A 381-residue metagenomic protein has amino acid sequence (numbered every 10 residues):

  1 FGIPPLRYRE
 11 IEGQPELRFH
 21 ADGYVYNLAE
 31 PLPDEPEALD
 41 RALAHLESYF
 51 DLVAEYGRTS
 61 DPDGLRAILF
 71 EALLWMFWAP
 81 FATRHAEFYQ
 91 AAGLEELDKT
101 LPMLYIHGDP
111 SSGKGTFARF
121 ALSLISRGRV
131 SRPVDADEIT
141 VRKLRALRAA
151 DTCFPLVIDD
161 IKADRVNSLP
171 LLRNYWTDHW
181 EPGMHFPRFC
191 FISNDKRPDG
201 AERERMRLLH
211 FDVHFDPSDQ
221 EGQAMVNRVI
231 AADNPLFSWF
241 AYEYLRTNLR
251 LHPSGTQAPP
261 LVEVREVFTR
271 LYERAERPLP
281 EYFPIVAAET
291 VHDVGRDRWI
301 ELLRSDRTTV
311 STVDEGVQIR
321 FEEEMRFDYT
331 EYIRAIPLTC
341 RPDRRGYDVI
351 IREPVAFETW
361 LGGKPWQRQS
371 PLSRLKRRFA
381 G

Functional and structural regions predicted by a protein language model:
F1-R66, T83, L251-G381: Extended, charged/polar low-complexity intrinsically disordered regions
Y24-R127: P-loop NTPase catalytic core of nucleic-acid-dependent motor ATPases
L97, S111-S112, L147, F215-S218 (+4 more regions): Conserved C-terminal RecA-like helicase domain
I106-D109, P133-D137, I158-I161, F191-N194: Short His-Asn-centered micro-motif
P110-G113, I161-N167, D195-P198, F215: Short acidic, S/G/P-rich loop/turn micro-motifs used as interaction or catalytic elements
A121-T152, L169: Short glycine-rich substrate-engagement loop in P-loop NTPases that contacts/grips substrate
K143-F191: Conserved nucleotide-sensing/catalytic segment adjacent to the nucleotide-binding pocket in NTP-handling enzymes
L171-V264, F268: Replace "adjacent to P-loop NTPase cores in ATP/GTP-dependent enzymes" with "adjacent to NTP-binding cores
